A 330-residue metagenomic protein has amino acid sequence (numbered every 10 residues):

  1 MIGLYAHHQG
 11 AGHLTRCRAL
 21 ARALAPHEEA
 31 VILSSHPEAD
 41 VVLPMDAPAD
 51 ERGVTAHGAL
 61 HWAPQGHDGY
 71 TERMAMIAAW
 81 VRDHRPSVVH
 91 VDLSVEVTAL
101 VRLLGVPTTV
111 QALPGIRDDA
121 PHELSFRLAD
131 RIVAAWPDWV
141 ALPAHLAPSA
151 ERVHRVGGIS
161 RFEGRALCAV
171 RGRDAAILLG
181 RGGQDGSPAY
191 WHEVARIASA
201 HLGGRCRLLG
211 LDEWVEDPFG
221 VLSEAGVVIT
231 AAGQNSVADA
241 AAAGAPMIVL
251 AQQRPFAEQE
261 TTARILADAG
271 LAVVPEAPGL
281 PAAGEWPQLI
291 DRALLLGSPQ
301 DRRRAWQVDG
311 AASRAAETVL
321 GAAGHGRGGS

Functional and structural regions predicted by a protein language model:
G3-G10, R16, W139, V153-H201 (+1 more regions): Active-site donor-nucleotide binding/catalytic segment of nucleotide-sugar enzymes
H7-H8, A23, E28-M74: Conserved nucleotide-sugar phosphate-binding/catalytic loop shared by glycosyltransferases and other
H13-L24: Short amphipathic alpha-helix
A59-T98: Conserved nucleotide-sugar donor-binding subdomain of glycosyltransferases
M76, R207-A242: Donor nucleotide-activated moiety binding/catalytic core segment of transferases that use nucleotide-activated donors
L104-F162: Active-site-proximal region of nucleotide-activated glycan assembly enzymes, centered on histidine/acidic-rich loops
V237, A241-W286: Catalytic binding pocket for nucleotide-activated donors in carbohydrate/polymer assembly enzymes
G284-S330: C-terminal amphipathic helix plus adjacent low-complexity, charged tail appended to glycosyltransferase catalytic
